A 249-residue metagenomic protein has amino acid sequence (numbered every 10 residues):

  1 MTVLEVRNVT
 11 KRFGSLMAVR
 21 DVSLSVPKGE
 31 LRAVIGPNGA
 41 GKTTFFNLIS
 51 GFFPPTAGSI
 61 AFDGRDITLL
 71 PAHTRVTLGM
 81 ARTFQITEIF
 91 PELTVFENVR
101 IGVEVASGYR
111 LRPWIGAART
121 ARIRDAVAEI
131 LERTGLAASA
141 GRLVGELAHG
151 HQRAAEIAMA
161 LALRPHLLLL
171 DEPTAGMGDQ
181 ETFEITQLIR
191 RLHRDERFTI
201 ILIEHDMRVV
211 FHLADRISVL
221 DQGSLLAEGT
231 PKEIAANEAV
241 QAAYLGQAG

Functional and structural regions predicted by a protein language model:
M1-G249: Glycine-rich phosphate-binding loops of nucleotide-dependent enzymes
